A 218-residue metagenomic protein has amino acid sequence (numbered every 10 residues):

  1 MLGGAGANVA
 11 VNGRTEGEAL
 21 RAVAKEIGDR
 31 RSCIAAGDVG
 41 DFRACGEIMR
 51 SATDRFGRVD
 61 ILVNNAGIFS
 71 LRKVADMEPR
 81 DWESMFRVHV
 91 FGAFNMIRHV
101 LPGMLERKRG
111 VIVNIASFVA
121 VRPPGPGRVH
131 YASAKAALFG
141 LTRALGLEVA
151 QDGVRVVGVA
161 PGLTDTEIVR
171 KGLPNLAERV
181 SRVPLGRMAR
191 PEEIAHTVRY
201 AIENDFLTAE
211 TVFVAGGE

Functional and structural regions predicted by a protein language model:
M1-A10: Canonical Rossmann dinucleotide-binding motif of NAD(H)/NADP(H)-dependent dehydrogenases/reductases, specifically
G17, A36-I48, P79, E192: The beta1-alpha1 cofactor-binding region of Rossmann-like NAD(H)/NADP(H)-dependent oxidoreductases
K73-V74, D81-E83, R179: Substrate-binding pocket helix/loop in short-chain dehydrogenase/reductase
F94, R190-V214: C-terminal substrate-recognition "lid" of short-chain dehydrogenase/reductases
I97, A134, T142: Active-site helix of classical SDR
P102, L147-E148: Alpha-helical segment proximal to the catalytic Tyr-Lys
S117: Residue(s) in the substrate-gating loop at a strand-loop-helix junction that position the organic substrate next
